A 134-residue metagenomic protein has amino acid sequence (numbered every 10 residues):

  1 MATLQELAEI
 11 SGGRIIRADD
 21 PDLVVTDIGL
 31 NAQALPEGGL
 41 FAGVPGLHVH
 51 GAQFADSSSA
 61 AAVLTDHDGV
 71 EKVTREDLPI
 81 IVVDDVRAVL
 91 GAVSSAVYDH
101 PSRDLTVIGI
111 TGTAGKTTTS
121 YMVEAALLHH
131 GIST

Functional and structural regions predicted by a protein language model:
M1-A92: N-terminal leader/targeting and accessory segments in enzymes
V89-T134: Phosphate-binding loop of NTP-binding sites
